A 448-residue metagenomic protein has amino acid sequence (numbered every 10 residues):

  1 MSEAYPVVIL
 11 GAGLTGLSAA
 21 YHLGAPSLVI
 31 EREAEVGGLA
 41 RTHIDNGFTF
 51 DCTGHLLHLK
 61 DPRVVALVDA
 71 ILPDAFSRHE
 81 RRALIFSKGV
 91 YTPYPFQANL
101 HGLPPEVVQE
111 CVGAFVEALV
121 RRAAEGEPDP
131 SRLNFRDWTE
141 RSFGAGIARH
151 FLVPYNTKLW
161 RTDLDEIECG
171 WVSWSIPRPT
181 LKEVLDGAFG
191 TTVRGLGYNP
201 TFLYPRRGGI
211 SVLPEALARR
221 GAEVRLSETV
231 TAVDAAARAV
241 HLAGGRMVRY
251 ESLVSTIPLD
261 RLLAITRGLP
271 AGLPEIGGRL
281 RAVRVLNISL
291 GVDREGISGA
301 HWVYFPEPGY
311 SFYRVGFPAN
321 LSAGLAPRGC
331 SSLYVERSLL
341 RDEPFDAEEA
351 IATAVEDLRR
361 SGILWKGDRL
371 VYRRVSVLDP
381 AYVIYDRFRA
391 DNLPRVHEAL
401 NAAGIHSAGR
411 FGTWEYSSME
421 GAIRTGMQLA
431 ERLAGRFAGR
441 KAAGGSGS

Functional and structural regions predicted by a protein language model:
Y5-V29: N-terminal Rossmann-like FAD-binding beta1-loop-alpha1 element of flavoenzymes
V8-L10, I30, V248-L262: Short hydrophobic core segments
T15, E35, D260: Conserved Rossmann-like nucleotide-cofactor binding loop
G24-I44: Glycine-rich FAD pyrophosphate-binding loop
N46-E127: Dinucleotide-binding Rossmann-like beta1-alpha1 core, especially the glycine-rich loop that anchors the ADP
H101, V108-R238, R246-R249, T256: Active-site/ligand-binding neighborhood in enzyme catalytic cores
Y250-S252, D260-H406: C-terminal segments that line or cap access tunnels to active or ligand-binding sites in enzymes and enzyme-associated
I384-S448: C-terminal lid/capping helical subdomain adjacent to the catalytic/cofactor pocket in oxidative enzymes
